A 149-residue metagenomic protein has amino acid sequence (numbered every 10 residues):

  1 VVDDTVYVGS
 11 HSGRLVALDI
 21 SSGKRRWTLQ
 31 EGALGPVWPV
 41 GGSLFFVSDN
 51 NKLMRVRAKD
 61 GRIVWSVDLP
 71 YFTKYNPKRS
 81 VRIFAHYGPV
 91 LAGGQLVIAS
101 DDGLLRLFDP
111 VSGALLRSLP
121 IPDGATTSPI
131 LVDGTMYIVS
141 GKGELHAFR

Functional and structural regions predicted by a protein language model:
V1-V2, H11, K24-G41, S66-L91 (+1 more regions): Extracytoplasmic beta-rich repeat domains
D3, S10-H11, S48-D49, S100-D101 (+1 more regions): Structural signature of WD-repeat beta-propellers
D19-S22, R57-D60, D109-G113, R149: Short loop/turn segments that connect beta-strands within beta-propeller blades
S43-M54, R62: Acidic (E/D-rich), amphipathic helical modules within compact regulatory domains
M54, A58-F72: Histidine/lysine/aspartate-rich catalytic loop segments that bind and position anionic ligands
S100, V111-R149: Hydrophilic extracytoplasmic domains
